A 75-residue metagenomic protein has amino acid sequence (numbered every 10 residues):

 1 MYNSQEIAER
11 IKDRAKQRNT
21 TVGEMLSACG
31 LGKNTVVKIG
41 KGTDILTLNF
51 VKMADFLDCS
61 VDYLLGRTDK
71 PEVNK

Functional and structural regions predicted by a protein language model:
M1, D13, K38, L65-K75: Short, charged recognition helix plus adjacent turn of helix-turn-helix-like nucleic-acid-binding domains
M1-R18, G23-E24: A short, Lys/Arg-rich alpha-helix, primarily the initiator
Q17, A28, F56: Residues within the alpha-helical elements of helix-turn-helix
E24, T35-V37, Y63: Residues in the helix-turn-helix
M25-L26, M53: Short alpha-helical "recognition helix" segments of helix-turn-helix
G30-I45: Recognition helix of helix-turn-helix/homeodomain-like DNA-binding domains that insert into the DNA major groove
G42-D55: Short, basic-rich loop-to-helix N-cap that marks the start of a DNA-contacting helix
